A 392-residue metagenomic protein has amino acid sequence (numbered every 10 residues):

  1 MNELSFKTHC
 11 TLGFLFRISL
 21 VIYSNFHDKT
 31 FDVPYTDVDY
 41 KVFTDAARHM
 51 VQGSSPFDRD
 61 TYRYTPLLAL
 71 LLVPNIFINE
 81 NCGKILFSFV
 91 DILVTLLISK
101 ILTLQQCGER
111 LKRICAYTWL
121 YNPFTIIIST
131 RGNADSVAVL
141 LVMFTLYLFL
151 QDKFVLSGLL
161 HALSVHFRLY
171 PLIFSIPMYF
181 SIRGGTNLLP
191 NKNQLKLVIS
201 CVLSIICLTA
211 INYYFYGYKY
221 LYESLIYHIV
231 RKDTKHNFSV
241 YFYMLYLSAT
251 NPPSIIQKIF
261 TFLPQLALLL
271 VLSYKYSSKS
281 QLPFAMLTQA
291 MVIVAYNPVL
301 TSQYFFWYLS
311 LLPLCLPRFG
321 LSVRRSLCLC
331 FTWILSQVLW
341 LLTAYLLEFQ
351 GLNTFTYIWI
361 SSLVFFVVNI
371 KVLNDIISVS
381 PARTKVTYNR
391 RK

Functional and structural regions predicted by a protein language model:
M1-L225, S254-K392: Multi-pass membrane glycosyltransferase architecture that uses lipid-linked
P66-V73, T234-P253: Juxtamembrane membrane-water interface segments that cap and precede transmembrane helices
E223-K232, Y246-L247, M291: Short, solvent-exposed charged binding patches
